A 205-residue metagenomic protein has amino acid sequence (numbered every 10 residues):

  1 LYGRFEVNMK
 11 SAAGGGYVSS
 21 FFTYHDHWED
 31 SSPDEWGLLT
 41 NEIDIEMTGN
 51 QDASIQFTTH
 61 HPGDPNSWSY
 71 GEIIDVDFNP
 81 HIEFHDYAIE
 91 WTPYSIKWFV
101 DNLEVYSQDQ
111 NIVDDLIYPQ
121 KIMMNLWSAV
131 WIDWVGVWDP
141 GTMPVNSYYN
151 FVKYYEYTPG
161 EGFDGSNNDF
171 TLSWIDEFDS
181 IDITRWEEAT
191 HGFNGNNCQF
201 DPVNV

Functional and structural regions predicted by a protein language model:
L1-V205: GH16 jelly-roll
